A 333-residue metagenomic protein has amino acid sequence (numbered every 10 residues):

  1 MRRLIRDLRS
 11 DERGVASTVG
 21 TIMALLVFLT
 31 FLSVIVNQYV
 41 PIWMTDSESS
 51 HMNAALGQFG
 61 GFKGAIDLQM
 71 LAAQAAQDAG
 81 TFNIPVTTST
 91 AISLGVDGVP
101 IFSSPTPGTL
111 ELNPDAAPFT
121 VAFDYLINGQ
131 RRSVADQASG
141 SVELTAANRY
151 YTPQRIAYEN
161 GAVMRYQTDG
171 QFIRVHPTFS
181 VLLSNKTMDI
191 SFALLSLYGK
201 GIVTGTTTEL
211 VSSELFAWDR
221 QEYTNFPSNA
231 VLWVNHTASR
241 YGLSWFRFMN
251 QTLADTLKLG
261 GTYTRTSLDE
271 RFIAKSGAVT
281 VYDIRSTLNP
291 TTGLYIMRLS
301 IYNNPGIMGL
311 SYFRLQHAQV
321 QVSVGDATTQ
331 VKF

Functional and structural regions predicted by a protein language model:
M1-R13: N-terminal leader/signal peptides at the extreme start of proteins
L4, T21-A24, F123, L257: Extended hydrophobic/Leu-rich segments
D11-Q38: N-terminal single-pass transmembrane signal-anchor helix
T18, V34-F172: Beta-strand/loop motifs with alternating small/hydrophobic and polar/acidic residues, enriched in the first structured
L112-R314, T329-F333: Intrinsically disordered, low-complexity regions enriched in Pro/Ser/Thr/Gly and acidic residues
